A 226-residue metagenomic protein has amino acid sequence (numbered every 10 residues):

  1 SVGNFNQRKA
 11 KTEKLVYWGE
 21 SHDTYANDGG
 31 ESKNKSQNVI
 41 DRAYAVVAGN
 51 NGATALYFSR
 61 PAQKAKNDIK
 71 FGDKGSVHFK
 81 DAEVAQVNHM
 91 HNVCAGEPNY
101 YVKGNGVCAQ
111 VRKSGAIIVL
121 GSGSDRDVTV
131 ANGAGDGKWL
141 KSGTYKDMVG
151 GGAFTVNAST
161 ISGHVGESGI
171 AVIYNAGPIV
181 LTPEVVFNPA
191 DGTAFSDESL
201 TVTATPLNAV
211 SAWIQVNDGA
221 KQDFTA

Functional and structural regions predicted by a protein language model:
S1-N67, N92-C94: Alpha-amylase-like alpha-glycosidases and glucanotransferases acting on alpha-linked glucans and related
R8-T12, A48-N51, K103, Q110-K113 (+2 more regions): Extracellular/periplasmic catalytic domains that process cell-envelope and extracellular macromolecules
N51-A53, D125, K138-G143, T205-S211: Short proline/glycine-enriched turn/loop motifs at strand-loop junctions of beta-rich domains
S76-C108: Polybasic, proline/glycine-rich intrinsically disordered low-complexity segments
G96-K138: Carbohydrate-binding surface patches
G135-G151: Solvent-exposed beta-hairpin/edge-strand motifs
T155-P183: C-terminal beta-strand-rich structural cap/linker in extracellular carbohydrate-active enzymes
P178-A226: Low-complexity, disordered linker/stalk regions enriched in Pro/Thr/Ser/Gly
